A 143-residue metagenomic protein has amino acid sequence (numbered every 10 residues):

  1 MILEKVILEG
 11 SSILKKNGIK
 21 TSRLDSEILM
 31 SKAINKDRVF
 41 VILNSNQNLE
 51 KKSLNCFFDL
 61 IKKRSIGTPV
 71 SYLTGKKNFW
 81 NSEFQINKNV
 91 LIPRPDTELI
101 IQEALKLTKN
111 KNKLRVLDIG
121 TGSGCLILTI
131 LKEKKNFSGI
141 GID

Functional and structural regions predicted by a protein language model:
M1-S53, F57: A short N-terminal interaction module
I7, R23, I61, R94 (+2 more regions): Hydrophobic alpha-helical segments
I7, S26-E27, F57, G67-V70 (+2 more regions): A general structural signal for well-ordered alpha-helical segments in protein cores
I19, N89-V90, L131: Short beta->alpha junction loops/turns
R23, S53, D59, K113 (+1 more regions): Acidic/proline-rich low-complexity IDRs
K32-L107: Conserved AdoMet
E98-D143: Conserved SAM/SAH cofactor-binding pocket of Class I
